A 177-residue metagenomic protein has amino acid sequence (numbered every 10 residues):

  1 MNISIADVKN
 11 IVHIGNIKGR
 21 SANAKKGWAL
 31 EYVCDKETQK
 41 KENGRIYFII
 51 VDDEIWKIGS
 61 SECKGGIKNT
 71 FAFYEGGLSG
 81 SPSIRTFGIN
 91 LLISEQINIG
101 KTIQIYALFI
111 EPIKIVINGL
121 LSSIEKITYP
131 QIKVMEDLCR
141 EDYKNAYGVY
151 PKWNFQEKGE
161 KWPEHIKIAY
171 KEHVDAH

Functional and structural regions predicted by a protein language model:
M1-W56, S60-H177: Boundary/linker segments flanking structured domains
